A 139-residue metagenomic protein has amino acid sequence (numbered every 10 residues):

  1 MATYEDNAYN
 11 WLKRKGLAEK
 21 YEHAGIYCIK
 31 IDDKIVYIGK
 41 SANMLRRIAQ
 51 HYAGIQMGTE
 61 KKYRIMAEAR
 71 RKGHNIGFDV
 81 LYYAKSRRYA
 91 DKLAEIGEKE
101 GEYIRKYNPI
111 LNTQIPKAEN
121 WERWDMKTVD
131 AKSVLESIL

Functional and structural regions predicted by a protein language model:
M1-A24, I31, A42-L139: Boundary/linker segments flanking structured domains
K30-I38: Active-site beta-strand-loop-beta-strand hairpin of nuclease catalytic cores that positions key catalytic residues
